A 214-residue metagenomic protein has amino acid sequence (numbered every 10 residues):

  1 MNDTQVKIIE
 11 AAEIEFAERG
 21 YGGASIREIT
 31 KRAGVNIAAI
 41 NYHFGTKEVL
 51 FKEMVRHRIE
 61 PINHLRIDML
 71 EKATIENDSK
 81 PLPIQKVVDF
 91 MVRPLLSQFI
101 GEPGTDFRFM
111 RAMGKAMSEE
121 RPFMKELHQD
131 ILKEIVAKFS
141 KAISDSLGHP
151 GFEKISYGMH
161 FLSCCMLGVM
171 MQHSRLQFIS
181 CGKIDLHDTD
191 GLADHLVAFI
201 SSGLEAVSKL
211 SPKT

Functional and structural regions predicted by a protein language model:
N2-E10, F44-E71, P81, H128-Q129: An amphipathic alpha-helix adjacent to DNA-recognition modules
K7, E15, R19-H57: Helix-turn-helix
M54, P83, V87, M91 (+6 more regions): Residue-level detector of well-ordered alpha-helical segments, enriched for hydrophobic/aromatic packing positions
D68-F107, M159: Hydrophobic alpha-helical connector segments
K86, T105-R108, S118-L147: Amphipathic alpha-helical packing segments from all-alpha helical-bundle domains
M91, L95, M110-M117, L162 (+2 more regions): Short alpha-helical scaffolding segments that buttress acidic/His motifs in well-ordered protein cores
S97, G101, K133-T214: C-terminal peripheral helix-coil segments that are non-catalytic and often amphipathic
